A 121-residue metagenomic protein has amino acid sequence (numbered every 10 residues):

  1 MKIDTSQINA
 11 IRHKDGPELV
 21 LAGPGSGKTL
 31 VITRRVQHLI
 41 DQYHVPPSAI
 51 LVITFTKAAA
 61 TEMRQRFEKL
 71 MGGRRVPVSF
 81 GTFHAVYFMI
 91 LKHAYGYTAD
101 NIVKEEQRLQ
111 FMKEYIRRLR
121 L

Functional and structural regions predicted by a protein language model:
M1-T98: P-loop NTPase Walker
P77, G96-L121: ATP-hydrolysis module of ASCE/P-loop NTPase motor domains, specifically the Walker B Asp-Glu catalytic pair
